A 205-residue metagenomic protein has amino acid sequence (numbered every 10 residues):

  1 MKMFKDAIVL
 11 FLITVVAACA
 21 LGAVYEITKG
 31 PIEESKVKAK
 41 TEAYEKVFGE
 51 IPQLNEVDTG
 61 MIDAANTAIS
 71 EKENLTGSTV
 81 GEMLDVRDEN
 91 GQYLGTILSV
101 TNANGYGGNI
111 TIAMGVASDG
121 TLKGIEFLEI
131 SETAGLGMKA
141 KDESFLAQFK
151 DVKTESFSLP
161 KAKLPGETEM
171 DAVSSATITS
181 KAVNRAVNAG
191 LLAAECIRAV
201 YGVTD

Functional and structural regions predicted by a protein language model:
K2-D205: Flexible, solvent-exposed loop/hinge segments and secondary-structure transition points
